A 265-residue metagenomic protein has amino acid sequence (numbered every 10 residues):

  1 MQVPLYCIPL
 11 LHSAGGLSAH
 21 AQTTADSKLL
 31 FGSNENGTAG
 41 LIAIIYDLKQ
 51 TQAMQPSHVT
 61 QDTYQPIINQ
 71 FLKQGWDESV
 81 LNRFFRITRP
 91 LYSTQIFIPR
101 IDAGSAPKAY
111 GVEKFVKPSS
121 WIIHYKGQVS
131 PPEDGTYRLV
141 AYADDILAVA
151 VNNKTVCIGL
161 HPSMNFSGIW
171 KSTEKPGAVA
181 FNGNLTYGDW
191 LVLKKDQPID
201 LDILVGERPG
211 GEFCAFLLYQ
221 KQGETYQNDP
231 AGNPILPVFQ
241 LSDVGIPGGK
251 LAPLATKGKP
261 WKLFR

Functional and structural regions predicted by a protein language model:
M1-S13: Bacterial N-terminal signal peptides
C7, A19-A21: Boundary at the C-terminal end of the N-terminal hydrophobic targeting segment
Q22-R265: Acidic/polar, compositionally biased interaction segments
